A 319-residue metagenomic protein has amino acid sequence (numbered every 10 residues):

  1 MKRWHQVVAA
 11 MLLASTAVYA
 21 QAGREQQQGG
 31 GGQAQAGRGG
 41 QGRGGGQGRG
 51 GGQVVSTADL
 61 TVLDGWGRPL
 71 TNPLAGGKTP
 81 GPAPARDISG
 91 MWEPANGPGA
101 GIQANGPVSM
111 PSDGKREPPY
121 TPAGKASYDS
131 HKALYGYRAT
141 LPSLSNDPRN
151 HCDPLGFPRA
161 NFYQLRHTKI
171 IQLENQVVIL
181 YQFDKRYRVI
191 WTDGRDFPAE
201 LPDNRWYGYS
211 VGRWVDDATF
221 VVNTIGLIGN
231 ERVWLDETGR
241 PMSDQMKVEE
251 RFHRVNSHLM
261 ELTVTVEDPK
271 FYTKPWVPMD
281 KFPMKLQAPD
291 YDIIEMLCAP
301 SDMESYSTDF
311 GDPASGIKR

Functional and structural regions predicted by a protein language model:
M1-V8: Bacterial N-terminal signal peptides that target proteins for export
S15-A17: N-terminal signal peptide c-region/cleavage motif recognized by signal peptidases
Y19-R319: PEST-like low-complexity, intrinsically disordered acidic/proline/serine-rich tracts that flank trafficking/processing
